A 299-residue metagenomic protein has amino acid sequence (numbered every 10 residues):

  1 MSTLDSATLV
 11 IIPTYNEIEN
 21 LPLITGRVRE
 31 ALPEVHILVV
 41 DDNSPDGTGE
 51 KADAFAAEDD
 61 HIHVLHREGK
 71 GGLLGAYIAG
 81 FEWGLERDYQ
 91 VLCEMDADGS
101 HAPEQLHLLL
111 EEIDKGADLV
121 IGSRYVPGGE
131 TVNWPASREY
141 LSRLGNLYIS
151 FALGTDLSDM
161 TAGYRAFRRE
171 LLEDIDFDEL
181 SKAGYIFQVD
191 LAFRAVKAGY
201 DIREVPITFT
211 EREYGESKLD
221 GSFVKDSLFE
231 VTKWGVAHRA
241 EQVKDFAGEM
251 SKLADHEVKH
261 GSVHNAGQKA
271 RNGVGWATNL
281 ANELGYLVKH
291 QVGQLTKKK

Functional and structural regions predicted by a protein language model:
M1-A7, D178-K299: Hydrophobic helical membrane-anchoring modules
S6-T8, R29-V39, G47, H61-I62: Short loop->beta transition adjacent to catalytic acidic/histidine clusters or analogous donor-positioning motifs
N16-A31: Short, well-formed alpha-helical segments that are part of the catalytic scaffolds of diverse glycosyltransferases
E19-L23, D46-F55: Acidic helix N-cap motif at the loop->helix transition within catalytic regions of sugar-transfer enzymes
T25, E34-S44, L65-H66, M95: Short beta-strand/loop segment that forms part of the nucleotide-sugar
D41-E50, G99: A conserved acidic beta->alpha catalytic loop
H63-E86, V91, P103-Y185, R212-S227: Acceptor/aglycone-binding surface of glycosyltransferases and processive sugar-polymer synthases
